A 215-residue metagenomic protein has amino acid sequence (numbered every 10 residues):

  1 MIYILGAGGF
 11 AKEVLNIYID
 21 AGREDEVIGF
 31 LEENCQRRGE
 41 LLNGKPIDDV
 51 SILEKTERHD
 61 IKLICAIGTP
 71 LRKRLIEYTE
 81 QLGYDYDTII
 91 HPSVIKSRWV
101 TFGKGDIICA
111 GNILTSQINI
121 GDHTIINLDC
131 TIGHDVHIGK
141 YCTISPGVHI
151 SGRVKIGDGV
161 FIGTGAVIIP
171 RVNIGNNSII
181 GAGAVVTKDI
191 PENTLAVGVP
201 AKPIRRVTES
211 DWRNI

Functional and structural regions predicted by a protein language model:
M1-N16: Glycine-rich adenosine-cofactor-binding loop
M1-Y3, V27, H59-I64: Short active-site oxyanion
I4-L5, L31, A66, C109: Short hydrophobic segments within beta-strands
F10, Q36, K202: Conserved Rossmann-like nucleotide-cofactor binding loop
A21-E40: NAD(P)-binding Rossmann-fold cofactor-contacting core
C35-K96: Phosphate-bearing ligand-interacting subdomains that bind or position ATP/ADP/UDP/GDP/NAD(P) or nucleotide-linked
I89-V197, A201-I204: Structural signal for interior beta-strand "rungs" in well-ordered beta-sheet cores of soluble enzyme domains
V199-I215: Short, basic/aromatic-enriched C-terminal tail that caps enzymatic domains
